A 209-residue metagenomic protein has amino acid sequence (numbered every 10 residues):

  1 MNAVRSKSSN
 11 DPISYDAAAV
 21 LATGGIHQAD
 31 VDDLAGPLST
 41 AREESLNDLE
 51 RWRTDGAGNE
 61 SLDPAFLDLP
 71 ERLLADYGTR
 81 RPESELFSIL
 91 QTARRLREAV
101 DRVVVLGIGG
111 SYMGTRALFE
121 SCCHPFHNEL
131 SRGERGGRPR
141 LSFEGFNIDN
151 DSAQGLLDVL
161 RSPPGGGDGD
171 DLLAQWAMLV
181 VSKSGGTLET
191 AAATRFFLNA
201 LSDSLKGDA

Functional and structural regions predicted by a protein language model:
M1-R94: Extended, charge-enriched "interface" segments that sit outside catalytic cores
R95-A209: Glycine-rich phosphate-binding loops that contact phosphosugars or nucleotide phosphates
